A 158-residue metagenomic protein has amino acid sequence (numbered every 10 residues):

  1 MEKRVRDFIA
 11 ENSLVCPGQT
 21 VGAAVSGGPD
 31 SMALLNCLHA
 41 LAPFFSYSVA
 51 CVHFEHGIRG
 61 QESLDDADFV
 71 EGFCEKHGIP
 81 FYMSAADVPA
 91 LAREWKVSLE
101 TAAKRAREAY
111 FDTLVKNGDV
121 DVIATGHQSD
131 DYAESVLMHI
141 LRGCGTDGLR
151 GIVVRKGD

Functional and structural regions predicted by a protein language model:
M1-V25, P29-D158: Core alpha/beta nucleotide-donor-binding catalytic domains of modification enzymes
